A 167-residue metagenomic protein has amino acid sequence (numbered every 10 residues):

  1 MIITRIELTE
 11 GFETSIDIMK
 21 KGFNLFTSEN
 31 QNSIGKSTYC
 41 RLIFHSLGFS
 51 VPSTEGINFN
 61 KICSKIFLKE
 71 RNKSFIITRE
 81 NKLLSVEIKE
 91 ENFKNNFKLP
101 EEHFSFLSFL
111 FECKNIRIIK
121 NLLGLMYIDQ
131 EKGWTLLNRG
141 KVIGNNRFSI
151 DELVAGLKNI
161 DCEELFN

Functional and structural regions predicted by a protein language model:
M1-S74: Extreme N-terminal "head/tail" segments of very large remodeling/mechanoenzyme assemblies
M19-S28, L125-G140: Short amphipathic alpha-helical segments and their helix-coil junctions
N32, H45-T54, I62-F67, S105-D129 (+2 more regions): Polybasic, glycine- and aromatic-enriched phosphate-binding surface used to engage nucleic acids
S53, F93-N96, C113-N115, R139-K141 (+1 more regions): Short, polar/flexible loop-turn hinges at active-site or ligand-entry regions and domain interfaces
K65-E91, M126-G133: ABC ATPase nucleotide-binding domain signature region
E80-M126, I143-R147: Glycine-rich phosphate-binding loops of NTPases
W134-N167: Extended, Lys/Glu-rich alpha-helical coiled-coil stalks
